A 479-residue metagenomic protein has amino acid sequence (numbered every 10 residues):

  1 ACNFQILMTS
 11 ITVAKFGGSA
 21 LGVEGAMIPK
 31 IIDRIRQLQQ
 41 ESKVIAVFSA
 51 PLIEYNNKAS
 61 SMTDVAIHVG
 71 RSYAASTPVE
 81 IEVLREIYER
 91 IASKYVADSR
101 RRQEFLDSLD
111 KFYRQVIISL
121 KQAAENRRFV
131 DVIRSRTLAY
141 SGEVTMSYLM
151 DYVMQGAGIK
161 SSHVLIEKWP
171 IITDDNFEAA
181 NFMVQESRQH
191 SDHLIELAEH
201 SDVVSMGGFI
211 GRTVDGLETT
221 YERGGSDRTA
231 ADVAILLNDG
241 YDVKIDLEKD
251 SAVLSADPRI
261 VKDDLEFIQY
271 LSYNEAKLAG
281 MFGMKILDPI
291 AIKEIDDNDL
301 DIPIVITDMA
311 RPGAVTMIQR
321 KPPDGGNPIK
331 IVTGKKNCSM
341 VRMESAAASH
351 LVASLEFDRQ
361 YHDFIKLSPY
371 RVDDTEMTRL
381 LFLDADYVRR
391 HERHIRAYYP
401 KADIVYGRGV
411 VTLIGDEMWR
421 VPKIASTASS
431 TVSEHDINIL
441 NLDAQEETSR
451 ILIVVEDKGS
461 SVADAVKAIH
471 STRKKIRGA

Functional and structural regions predicted by a protein language model:
C2-L287, A444-E447, I453-D457, R477: Nucleotide/pyrophosphate-binding catalytic subdomain
T12, D202, V243, Q269 (+7 more regions): Structural beta-strand/beta-sheet cores of well-ordered domains, especially the beta-sheet scaffolds that support
D33-Q37, I195, K293, S430 (+1 more regions): Surface-exposed alpha-helical segments enriched in charged/polar residues
P51-L52, S251-V253, D308-G313, A347: Glycine-rich beta-alpha junction loops
N274-D308: Phosphate/diphosphate-binding loops
L287-P289, T307-M317, V388: Surface-exposed amphipathic alpha-helical tracts and adjacent flexible/coil segments at the periphery of soluble enzymes
A314-A479: A conserved regulatory-domain signal marking ACT and ACT-like small-molecule sensing domains and adjacent regulatory
